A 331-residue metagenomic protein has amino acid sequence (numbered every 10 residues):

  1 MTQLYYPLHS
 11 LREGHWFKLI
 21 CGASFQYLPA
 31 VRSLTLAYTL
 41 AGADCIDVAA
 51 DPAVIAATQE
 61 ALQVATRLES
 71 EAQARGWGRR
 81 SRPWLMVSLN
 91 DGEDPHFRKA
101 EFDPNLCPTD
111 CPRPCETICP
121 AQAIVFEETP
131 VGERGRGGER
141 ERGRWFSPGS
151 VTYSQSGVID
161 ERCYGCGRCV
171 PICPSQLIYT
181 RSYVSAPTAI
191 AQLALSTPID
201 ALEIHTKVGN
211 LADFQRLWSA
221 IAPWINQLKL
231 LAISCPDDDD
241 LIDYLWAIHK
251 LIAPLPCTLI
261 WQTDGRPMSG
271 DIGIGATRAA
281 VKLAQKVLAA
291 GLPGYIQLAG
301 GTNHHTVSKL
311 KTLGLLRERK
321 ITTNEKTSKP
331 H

Functional and structural regions predicted by a protein language model:
M1-C21, S70-R82: N-terminal amphipathic alpha-helix/helix-capping segment at the start of soluble metabolic enzymes
G14-A30, L89-D110, E161, Q176-P187: Active-site mouth loops of central-metabolism enzymes
R32, A43-D44, P171, Y183-N324 (+1 more regions): Conserved mixed alpha/beta catalytic, RNA-binding, or beta-rich assembly cores of soluble enzyme, regulatory
Y38, I46, T58, L202: Conserved, mostly hydrophobic/aromatic
T39, P120, A194-L195: Non-catalytic positions within long, well-ordered alpha-helices that form the structural scaffold/packing of enzyme
I55-D91, S150, I172, W218-A232 (+1 more regions): Alpha-helix-loop-beta-strand connector modules within alpha/beta enzyme cores
P112-G132, E141-S154, R168-V184: Iron-sulfur cluster-binding cysteine motifs and their immediate structural context in ferredoxin-like electron-transfer
G135-G137, W145, Y153-P174, Y183-H205: Short microdomains enriched in Cys/His and/or Lys/Arg
